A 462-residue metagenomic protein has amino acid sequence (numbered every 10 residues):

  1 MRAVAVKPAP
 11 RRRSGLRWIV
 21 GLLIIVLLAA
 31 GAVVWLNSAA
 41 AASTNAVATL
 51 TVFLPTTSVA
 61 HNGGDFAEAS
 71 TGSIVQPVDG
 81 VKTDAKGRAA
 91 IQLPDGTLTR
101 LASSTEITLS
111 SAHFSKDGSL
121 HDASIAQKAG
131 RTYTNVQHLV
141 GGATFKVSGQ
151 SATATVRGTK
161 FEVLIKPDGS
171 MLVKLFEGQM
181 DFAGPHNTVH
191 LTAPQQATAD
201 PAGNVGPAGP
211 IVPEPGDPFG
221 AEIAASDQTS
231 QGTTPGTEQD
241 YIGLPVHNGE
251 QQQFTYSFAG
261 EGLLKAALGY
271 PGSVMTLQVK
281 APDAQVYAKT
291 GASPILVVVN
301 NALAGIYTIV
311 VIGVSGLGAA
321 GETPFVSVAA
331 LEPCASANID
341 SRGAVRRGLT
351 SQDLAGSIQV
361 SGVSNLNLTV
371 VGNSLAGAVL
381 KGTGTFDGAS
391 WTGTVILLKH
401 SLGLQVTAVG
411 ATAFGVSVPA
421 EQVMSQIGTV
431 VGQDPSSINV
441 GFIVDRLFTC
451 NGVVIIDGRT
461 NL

Functional and structural regions predicted by a protein language model:
M1-S14: N-terminal Lys/Arg-rich, disordered targeting/topogenic segments
V20-A32: Hydrophobic membrane-insertion alpha-helices, especially the h-region of bacterial N-terminal signal peptides
A29-A197, P201-Q228: Flexible, surface-exposed loop/linker segments and immediately adjacent secondary-structure boundaries
A48, P55, G87, T97 (+5 more regions): Short beta-strand/loop motifs in extracellular/secreted proteins, especially within beta-sandwich accessory domains
D65-E68, V189-T192, Q239-D240, D283-T290: Surface-exposed loop/edge segments in extracytoplasmic proteins
T229-E238, F254-S257, V279-V286, L303-I339: C-terminal edge strands of extracellular/lumenal beta-sandwich accessory domains
P245-P294, A302-G305, V311-G313: Acidic, Ser/Thr/Pro-rich low-complexity intrinsically disordered segments
C334-L462: Extracellular/lumenal and peripheral-membrane lipid-interaction modules
